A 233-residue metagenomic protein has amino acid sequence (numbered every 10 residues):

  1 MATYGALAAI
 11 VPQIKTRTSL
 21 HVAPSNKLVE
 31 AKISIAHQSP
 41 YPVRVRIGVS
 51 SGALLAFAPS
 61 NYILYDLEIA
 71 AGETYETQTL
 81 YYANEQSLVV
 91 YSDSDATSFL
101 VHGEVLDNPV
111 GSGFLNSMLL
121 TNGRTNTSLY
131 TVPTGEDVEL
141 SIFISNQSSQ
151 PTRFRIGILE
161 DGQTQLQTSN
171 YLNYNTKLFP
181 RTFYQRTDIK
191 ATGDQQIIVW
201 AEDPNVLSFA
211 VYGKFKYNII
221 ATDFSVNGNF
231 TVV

Functional and structural regions predicted by a protein language model:
M1-L28, K32, A36-Q38, V45 (+6 more regions): C-terminal interaction-tip segments
V45-R46, F154-I156: Beta-strand acidic-aromatic groove motif in beta-rich domains, primarily in extracellular
G52-S87, G162-Q196: Intrinsically disordered, low-complexity Pro/Gly/Ser/Thr-rich segments with frequent PxxP/GP/PP motifs and embedded
